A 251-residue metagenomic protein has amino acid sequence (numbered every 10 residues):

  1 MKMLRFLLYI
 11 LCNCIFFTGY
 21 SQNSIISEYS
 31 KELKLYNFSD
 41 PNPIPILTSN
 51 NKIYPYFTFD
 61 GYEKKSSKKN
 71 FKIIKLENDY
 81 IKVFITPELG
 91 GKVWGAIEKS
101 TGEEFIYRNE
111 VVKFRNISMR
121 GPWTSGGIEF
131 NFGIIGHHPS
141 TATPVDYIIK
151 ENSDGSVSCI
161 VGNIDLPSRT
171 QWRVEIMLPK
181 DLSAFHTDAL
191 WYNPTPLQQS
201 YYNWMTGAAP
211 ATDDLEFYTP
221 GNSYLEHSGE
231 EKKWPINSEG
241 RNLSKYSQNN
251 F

Functional and structural regions predicted by a protein language model:
M1-N23: Bacterial Sec-dependent N-terminal signal peptides
K2, Y20-S21, N70, S153-G155 (+1 more regions): A short, polar/charged loop/turn motif at coil->beta-strand junctions and beta-hairpin connectors
G19, I74, V83, W94 (+3 more regions): A broad, low-specificity signal marking well-ordered, structured residues that form hydrophobic/aromatic
Q22-I46, N51-F57, K72, N78 (+1 more regions): Extended effector regions of multi-domain proteins
Q22-P43, F114, P122-T143: N-terminal short leaders/motifs
N23-S27, T101-E129, I149, H186 (+1 more regions): Polysaccharide-binding surfaces and accessory modules of carbohydrate-active proteins
P45-K68, I73-E77, S125-A184: Extended, loop-rich substrate-binding clefts of extracytoplasmic carbohydrate-active enzymes
E77, V83-T101, V161-T212: Acidic, contiguous internal or C-terminal segments within carbohydrate-active enzymes that form a structured patch used
